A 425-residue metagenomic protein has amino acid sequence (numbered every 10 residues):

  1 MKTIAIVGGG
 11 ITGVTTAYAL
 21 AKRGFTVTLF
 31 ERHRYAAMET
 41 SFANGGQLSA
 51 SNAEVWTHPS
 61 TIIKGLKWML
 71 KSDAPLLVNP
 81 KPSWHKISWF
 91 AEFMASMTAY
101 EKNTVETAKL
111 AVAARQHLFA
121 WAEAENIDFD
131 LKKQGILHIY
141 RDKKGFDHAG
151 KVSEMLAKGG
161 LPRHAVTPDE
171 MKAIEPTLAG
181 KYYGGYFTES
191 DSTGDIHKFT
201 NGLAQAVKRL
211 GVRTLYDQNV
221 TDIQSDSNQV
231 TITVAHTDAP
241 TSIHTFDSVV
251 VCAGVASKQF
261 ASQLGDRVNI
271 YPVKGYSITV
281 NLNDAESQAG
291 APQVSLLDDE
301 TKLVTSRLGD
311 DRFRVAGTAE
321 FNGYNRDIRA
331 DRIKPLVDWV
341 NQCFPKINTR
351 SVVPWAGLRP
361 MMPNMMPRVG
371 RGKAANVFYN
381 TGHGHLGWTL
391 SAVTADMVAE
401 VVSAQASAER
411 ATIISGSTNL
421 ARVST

Functional and structural regions predicted by a protein language model:
K2-L29: N-terminal Rossmann-like FAD-binding beta1-loop-alpha1 element of flavoenzymes
K22-F42: Glycine-rich FAD pyrophosphate-binding loop
A43-T167: Dinucleotide-binding Rossmann-like beta1-alpha1 core, especially the glycine-rich loop that anchors the ADP
N44-Q47, N52, W56-A95, V220-V230 (+1 more regions): Active-site substrate-recognition segment that forms the wall of the catalytic cavity or substrate channel
K102-R115, H138-H148, A173, Y186-Q205 (+1 more regions): Short beta-strand to alpha-helix junction loop
D147-G159, L178-P240: Helical element adjacent to the flavin cofactor pocket in flavoenzyme catalytic cores
R163, D299-E300, N325, N341-T425: C-terminal catalytic lobe of FAD-dependent flavoproteins
